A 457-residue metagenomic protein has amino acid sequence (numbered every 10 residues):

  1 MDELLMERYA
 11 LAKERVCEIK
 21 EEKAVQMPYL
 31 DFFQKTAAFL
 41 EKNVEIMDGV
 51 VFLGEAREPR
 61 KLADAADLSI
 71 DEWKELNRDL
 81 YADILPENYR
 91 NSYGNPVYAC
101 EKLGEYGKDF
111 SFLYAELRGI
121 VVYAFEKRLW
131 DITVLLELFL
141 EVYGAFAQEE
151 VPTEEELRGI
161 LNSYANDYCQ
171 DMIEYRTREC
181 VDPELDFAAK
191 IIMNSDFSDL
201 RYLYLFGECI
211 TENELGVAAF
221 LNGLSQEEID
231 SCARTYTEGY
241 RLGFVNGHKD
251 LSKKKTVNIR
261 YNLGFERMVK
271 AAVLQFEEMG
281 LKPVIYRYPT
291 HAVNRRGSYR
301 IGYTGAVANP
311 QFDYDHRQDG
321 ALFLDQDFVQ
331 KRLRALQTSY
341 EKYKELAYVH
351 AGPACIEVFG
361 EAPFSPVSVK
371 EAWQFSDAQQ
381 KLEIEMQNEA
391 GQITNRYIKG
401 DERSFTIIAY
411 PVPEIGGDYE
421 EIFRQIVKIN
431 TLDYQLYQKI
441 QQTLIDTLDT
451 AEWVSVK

Functional and structural regions predicted by a protein language model:
D2-K457: Active-site bordering "gate/hinge" segments that shape substrate access to catalytic or cofactor-binding pockets
